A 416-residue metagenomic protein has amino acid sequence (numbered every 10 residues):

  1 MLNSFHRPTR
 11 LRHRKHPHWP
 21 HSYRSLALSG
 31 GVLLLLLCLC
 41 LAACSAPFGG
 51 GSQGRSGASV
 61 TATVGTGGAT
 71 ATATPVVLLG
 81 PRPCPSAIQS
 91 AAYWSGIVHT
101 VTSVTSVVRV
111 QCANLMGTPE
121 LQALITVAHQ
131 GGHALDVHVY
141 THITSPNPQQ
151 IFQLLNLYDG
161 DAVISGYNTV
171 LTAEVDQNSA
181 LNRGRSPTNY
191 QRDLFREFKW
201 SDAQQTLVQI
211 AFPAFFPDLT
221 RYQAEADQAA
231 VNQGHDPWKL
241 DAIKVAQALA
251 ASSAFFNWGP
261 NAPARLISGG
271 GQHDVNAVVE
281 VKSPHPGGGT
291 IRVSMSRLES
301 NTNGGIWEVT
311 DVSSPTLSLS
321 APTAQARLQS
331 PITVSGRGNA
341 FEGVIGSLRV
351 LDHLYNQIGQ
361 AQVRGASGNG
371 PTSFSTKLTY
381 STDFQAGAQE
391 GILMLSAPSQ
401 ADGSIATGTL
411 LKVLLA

Functional and structural regions predicted by a protein language model:
N3-A42: Sec-dependent bacterial lipoprotein signal peptides
C38-C40, S45-V60, V64-G67, A71-S86 (+4 more regions): Acidic, small-residue rich beta-repeat scaffolds with periodic aromatic anchors
V108, N156-S165: Repeated scaffold domains used in trafficking and secretory/extracellular systems, primarily beta-propellers
M116-V127, G166-E174: Acidic/hydrophobic-patterned starts of short beta strands in beta-sheet-rich repeat architectures
A128-G132, D176-L181, H285-P286: Short glycine/acidic-enriched loop and turn motifs that connect beta-strands
S145-N156, Q191-P217, G288-S318: Short beta-strand edge/turn micro-motifs at domain boundaries
L154-L157, P263-I267, I358-G368: Solvent-exposed serine/threonine-rich low-complexity stretches and specific carbohydrate-binding patches
T316-L319, A324-A416: Ser/Thr-rich low-complexity repeats and stalk/linker segments
